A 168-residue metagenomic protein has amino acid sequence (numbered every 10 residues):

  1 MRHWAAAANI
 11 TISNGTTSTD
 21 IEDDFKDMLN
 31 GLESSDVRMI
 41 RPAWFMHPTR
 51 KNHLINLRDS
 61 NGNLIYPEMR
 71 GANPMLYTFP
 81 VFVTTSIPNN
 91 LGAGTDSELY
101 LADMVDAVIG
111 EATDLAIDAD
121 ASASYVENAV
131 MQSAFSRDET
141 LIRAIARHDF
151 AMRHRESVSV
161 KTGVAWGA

Functional and structural regions predicted by a protein language model:
M1-N9, E33-T49, V81, M131-H154: Long, contiguous amphipathic alpha-helices that act as assembly "spine/axial" helices in icosahedral shell and virion
M1-S34, L76-Y77, F82, V160 (+1 more regions): Alpha-helical scaffold segments that mediate packing/assembly in large oligomeric complexes
S13, T19-G71, L91-T95: Extended alpha-helical or coil "stalk/linker/tether" regions that are enriched in polar/charged and small residues
R58-A168: Sequence/fold signature of self-assembling virion shell proteins
